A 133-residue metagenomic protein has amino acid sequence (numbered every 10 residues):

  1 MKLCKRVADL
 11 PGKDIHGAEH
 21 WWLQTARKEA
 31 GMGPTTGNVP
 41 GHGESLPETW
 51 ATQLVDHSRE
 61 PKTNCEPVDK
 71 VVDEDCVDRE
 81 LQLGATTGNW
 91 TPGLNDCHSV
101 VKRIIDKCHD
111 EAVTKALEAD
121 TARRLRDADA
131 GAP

Functional and structural regions predicted by a protein language model:
M1-H98, I104-P133: Non-catalytic ligand/cofactor/substrate-binding and regulatory segments of enzyme domains
